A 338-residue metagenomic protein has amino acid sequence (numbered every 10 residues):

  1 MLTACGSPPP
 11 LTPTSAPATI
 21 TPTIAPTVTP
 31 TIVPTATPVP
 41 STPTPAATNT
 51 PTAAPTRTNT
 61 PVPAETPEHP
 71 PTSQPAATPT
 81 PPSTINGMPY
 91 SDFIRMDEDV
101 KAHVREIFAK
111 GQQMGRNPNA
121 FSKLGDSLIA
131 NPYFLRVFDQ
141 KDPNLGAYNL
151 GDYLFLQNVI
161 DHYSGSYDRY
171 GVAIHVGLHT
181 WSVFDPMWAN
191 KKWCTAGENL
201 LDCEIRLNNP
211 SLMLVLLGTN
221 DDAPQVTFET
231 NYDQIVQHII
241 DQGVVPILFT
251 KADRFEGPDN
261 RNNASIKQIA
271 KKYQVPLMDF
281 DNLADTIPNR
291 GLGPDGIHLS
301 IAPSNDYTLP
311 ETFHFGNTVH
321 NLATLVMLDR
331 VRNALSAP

Functional and structural regions predicted by a protein language model:
C5-Y90: Ser/Thr-rich, Proline-interspersed low-complexity disordered segments
P79-I129: N-terminal module-boundary/linker segments of secreted carbohydrate-active enzymes
I94, E98, G115-N119, K192-A196 (+4 more regions): Soluble non-cytosolic domains of exported or imported proteins
M114-T227, N305: Conserved SGNH/GDSL esterase-like catalytic core that processes O-acyl groups on lipids and polysaccharides
L201-E204, N231-I235, N262-I266: A general structural detector for well-ordered alpha-helical segments in enzyme core domains, enriched
T219-N220, V236-S265: Active-site segments of SGNH/GDSL-like serine hydrolases that catalyze O-acetyl group transfer/hydrolysis on lipids
F255-P338: Catalytic His-Asp segment of secreted/periplasmic serine-dependent ester chemistry enzymes
